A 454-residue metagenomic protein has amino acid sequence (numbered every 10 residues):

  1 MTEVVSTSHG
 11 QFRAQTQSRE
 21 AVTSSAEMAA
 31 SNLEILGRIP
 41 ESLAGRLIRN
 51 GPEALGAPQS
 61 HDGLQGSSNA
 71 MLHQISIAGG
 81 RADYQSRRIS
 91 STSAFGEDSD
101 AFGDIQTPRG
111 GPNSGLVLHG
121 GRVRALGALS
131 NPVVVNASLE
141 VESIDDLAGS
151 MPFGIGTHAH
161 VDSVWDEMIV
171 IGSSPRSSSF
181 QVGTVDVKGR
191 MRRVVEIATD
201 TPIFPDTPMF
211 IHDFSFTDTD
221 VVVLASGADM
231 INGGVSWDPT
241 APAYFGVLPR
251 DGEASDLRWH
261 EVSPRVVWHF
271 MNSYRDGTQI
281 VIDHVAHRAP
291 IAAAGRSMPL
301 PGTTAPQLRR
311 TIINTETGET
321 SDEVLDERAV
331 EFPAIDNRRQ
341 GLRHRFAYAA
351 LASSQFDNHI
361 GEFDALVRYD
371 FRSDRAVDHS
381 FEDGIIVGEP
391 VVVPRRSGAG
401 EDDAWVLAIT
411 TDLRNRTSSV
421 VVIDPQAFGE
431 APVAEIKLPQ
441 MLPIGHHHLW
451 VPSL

Functional and structural regions predicted by a protein language model:
M1-L454: Beta-propeller domains
